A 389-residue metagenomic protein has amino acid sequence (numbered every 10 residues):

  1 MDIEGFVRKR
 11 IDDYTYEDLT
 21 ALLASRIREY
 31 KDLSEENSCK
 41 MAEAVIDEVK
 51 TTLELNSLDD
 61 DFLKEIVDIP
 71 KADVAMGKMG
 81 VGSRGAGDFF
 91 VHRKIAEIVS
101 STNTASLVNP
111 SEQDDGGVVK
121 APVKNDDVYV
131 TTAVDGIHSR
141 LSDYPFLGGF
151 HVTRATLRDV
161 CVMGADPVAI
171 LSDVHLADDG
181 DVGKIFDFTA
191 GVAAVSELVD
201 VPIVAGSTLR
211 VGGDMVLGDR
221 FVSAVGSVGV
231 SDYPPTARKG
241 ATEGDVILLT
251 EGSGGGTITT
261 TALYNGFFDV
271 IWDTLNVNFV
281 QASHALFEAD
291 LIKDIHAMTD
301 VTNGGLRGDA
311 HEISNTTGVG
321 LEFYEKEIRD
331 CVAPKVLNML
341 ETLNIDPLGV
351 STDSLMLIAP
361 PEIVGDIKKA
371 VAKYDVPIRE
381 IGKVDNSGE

Functional and structural regions predicted by a protein language model:
M1-E389: Helix-biased detector of long, well-ordered alpha-helical tracts
